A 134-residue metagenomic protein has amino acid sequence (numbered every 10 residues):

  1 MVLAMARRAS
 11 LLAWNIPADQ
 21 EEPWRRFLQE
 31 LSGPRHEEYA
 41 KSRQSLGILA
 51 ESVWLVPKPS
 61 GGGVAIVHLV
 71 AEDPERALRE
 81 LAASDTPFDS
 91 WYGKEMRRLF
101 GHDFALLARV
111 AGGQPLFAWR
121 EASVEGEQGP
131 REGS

Functional and structural regions predicted by a protein language model:
M1-H36: Long, hydrophobic N-terminal alpha-helical segment
V2-M5, S45, L55-P59: Short, conserved, surface-exposed binding loops centered on an aromatic residue
S10-N15, E51-S84: Short, well-ordered beta-strand segments in beta-rich or mixed alpha/beta enzyme and ligand-binding folds
A18, L28-R35, Y39, R43 (+2 more regions): Generic secondary-structure microfeatures
E37-L49, V70-A111: An amphipathic, aromatic/His-enriched active-site/gating alpha helix that lines ligand/cofactor pockets
G47-L55, W119-S123: Short amphipathic alpha-helical patches
R97-S134: Acidic/histidine-enriched, glycine/proline-rich intrinsically disordered or flexible terminal extensions
